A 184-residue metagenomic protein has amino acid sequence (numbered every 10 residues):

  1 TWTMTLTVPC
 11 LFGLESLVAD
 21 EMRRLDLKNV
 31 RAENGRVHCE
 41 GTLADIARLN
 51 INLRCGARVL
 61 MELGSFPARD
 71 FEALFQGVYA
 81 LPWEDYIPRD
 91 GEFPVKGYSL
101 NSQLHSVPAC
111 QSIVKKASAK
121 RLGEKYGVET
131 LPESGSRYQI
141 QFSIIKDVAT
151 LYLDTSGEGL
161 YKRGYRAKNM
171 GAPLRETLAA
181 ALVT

Functional and structural regions predicted by a protein language model:
T1: Basic Arg/Gly/Lys-rich low-complexity intrinsically disordered segments
M4-S136: Non-catalytic nucleic-acid substrate-recognition regions in nucleic-acid-modifying enzymes
R36-V37, F142, L182: Conserved proline-anchored active-site loop of SAM-dependent methyltransferases that bridges a beta-strand
G41, G97, I144-K146, L153-T155: Flexible glycine-/small-residue-rich
W83-D85, T130, Q139-Q141, G171 (+1 more regions): A generic local secondary-structure boundary/capping motif
G91-F93, S136-I140, D147-L151: Generic beta-strand structural signal
V148-T184: Glycine-rich adenosyl-nucleotide cofactor-binding module
